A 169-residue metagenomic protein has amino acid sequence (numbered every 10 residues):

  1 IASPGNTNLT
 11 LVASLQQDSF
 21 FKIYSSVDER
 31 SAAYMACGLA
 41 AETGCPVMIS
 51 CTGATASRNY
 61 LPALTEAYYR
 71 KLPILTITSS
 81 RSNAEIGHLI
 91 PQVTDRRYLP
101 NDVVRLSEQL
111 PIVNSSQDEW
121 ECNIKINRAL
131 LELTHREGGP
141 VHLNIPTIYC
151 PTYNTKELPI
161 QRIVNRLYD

Functional and structural regions predicted by a protein language model:
I1-D169: N-terminal alpha/beta PP-like core and its mobile active-site loop of ThDP/TPP-dependent enzymes
